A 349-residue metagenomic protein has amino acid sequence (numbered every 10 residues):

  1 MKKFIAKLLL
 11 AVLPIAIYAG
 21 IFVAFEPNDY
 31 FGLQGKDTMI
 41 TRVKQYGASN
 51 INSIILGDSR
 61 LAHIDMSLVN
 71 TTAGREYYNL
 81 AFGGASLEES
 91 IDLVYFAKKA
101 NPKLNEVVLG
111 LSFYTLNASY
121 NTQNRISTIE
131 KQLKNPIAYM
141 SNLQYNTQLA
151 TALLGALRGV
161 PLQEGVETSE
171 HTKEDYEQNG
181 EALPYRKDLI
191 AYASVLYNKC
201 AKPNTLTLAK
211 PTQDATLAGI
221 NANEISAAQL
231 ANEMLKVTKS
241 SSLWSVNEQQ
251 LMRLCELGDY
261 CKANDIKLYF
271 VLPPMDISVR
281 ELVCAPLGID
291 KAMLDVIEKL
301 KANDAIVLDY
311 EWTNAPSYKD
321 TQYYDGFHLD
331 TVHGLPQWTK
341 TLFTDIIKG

Functional and structural regions predicted by a protein language model:
A6-E26: Hydrophobic membrane-insertion alpha-helices, especially the h-region of bacterial N-terminal signal peptides
A24-Q45: Alpha-helical transmembrane signal-anchor/signal-peptide segments
M39-M66: Short extracytoplasmic
S53-G57, L80, L329: Short hydrophobic beta-strand that contains or immediately precedes a catalytic carboxylate
R60-L149: Membrane-embedded segments
R125-G258, K262-N264: Secreted/periplasmic serine-hydrolase-like ester/acetyl group-modifying domain
G258-A285: Active-site segments of SGNH/GDSL-like serine hydrolases that catalyze O-acetyl group transfer/hydrolysis on lipids
A285-G349: C-terminal regions of proteins
